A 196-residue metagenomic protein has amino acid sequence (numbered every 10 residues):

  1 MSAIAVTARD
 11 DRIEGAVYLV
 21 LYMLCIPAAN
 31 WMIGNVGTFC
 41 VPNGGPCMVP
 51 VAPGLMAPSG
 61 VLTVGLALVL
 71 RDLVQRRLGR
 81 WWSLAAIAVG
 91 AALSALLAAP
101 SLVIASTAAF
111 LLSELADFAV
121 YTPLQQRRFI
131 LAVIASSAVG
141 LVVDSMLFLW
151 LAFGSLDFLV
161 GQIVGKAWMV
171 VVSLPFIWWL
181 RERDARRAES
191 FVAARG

Functional and structural regions predicted by a protein language model:
M1-V6, S190-G196: Short, intrinsically disordered terminal tails adjacent to the first/last structured region
A3-L21: N-terminal membrane topogenic signal
A3-V6, A67-R77, F118-Q125, I177: C-terminal ends of transmembrane helices
D11-R12, G79, L96, Q125-Q126 (+1 more regions): Helix-boundary and loop/linker segments of multi-pass membrane transporters
E14-L19, L78-V89, R128-A135: Cytoplasmic-side transmembrane-helix entry/capping segments in multi-pass membrane proteins
A16-I33: The first (N-terminal) embedded transmembrane alpha-helix
W31-F39, N43-L111: Alpha-helical membrane segments and adjacent membrane-interface helices in multi-pass membrane proteins
V103-R195: Membrane-embedded alpha-helical hairpins and interfacial helices in multi-pass inner-membrane proteins
